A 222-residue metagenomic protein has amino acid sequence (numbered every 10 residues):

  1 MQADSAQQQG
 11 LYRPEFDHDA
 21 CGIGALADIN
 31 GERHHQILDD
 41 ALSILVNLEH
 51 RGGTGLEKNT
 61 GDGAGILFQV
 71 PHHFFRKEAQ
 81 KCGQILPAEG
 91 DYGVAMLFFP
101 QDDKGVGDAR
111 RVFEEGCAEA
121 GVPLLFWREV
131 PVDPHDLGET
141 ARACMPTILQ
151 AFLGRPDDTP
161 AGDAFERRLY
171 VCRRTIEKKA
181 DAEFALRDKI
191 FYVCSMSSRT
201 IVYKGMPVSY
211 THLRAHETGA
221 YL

Functional and structural regions predicted by a protein language model:
M1-Y12: Non-catalytic, low-structured ubiquitin/UBL-interacting segments
A6, D19-P71, R76-A79, A88-F98: N-terminal amphipathic, basic-rich helices that act as targeting or association modules
E15-D17: N-terminal glycine-rich anion-binding loops that anchor highly charged ligand groups
F68, F75, Q84-P87, P100-S195: Non-catalytic accessory segments adjacent to catalytic cores
P207: N-terminal glycine-rich flavin-associated loop
T211-T218: Conserved small/polar residues in nucleotide/adenosyl-binding loops
L222: Conserved beta-strand-loop-short alpha-helix elements that form and flank the Mn2+/Mg2+-coordinating active site
